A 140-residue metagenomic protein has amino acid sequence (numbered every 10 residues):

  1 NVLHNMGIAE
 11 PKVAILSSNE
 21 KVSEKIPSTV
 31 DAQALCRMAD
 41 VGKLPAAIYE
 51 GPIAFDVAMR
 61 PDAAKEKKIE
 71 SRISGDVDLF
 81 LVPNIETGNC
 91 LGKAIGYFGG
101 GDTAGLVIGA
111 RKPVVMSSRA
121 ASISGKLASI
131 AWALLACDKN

Functional and structural regions predicted by a protein language model:
N1-I8, A34: Active-site glycine-rich loop that binds ribose-phosphate moieties when present
M6-V13, G42-P52, K139-N140: Flexible, glycine/charged-enriched surface loops at secondary-structure junctions
A14-N19, V115-S117: Short glycine-rich or small-residue beta-strand-to-loop segments that form or flank ligand, phosphate, metal/Fe-S
S18-E24, S28-D78: Active-site rim loops that border cofactor/substrate pockets in soluble metabolic enzymes
I48-P52, P83, I108, M116: General beta-strand structural signal in soluble alpha/beta enzymes
K67-R111: A C-terminal functional module that forms or caps the active site or interfaces directly with catalytic machinery
L91-A94, G100-N140: C-terminal functional extensions of proteins
